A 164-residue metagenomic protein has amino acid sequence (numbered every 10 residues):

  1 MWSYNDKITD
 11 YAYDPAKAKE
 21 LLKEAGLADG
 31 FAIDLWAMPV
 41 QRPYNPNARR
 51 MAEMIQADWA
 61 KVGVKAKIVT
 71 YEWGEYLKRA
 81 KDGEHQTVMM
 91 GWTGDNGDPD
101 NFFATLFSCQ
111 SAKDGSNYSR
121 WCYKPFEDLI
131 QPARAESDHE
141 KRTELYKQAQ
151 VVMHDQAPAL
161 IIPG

Functional and structural regions predicted by a protein language model:
M1-E24, R42-R50: Structural transition elements
Y11, K61-Y76, A104-G164: Extracytoplasmic/peripheral linker and loop segments enriched in polar/acidic and small residues with frequent Thr/Pro
L27-A32, E53: Active-site-adjacent structural elements that line small-molecule/cofactor binding pockets in enzymes
G30-Q41: Short, well-ordered beta-strand elements
N45-A48, P99-F102, G164: Short, solvent-exposed loop/turn and secondary-structure capping segments
E53-V62, G74-H85: Short helices/loops that flank or line small-molecule/ion binding pockets
W73, M90-G94: Beta->alpha turn/N-cap motifs
Q86-G91, I161: Paired acidic/hydrophobic, glycine-rich loop segments that form the ligand-binding mouth/hinge of periplasmic-binding
